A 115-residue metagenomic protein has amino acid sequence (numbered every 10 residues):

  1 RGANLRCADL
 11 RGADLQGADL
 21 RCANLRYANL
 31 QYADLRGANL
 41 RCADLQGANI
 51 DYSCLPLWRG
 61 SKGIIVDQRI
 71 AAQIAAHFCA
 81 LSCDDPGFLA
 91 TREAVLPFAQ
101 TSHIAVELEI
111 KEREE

Functional and structural regions predicted by a protein language model:
R1, Q16, R26, Q31-Y32 (+2 more regions): Intrinsic low-complexity/IDR segments
R1-L10: LRR N-terminal entry segment and analogous cap-like coil->beta motifs
